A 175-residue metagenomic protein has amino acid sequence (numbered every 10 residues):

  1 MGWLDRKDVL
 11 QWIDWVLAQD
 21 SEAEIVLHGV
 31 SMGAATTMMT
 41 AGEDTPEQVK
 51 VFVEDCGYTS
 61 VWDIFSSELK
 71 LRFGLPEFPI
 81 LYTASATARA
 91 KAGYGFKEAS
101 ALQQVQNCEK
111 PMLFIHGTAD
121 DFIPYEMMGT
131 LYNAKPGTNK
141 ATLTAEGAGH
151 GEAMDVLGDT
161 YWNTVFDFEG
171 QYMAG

Functional and structural regions predicted by a protein language model:
M1-D20: Alpha/beta-hydrolase active-site loop
Q19-S31: Alpha/beta-hydrolase fold nucleophile elbow
M39-Y94: Hydrolase active-site cap/lid region
A101, K110, P124-N133: Short alpha-helix in the alpha/beta-hydrolase fold that links the catalytic acid
N107-E109, F114-H116, D120: Short beta-strand/loop motif that positions the catalytic acidic residue of the alpha/beta-hydrolase fold
T118-I123, G151-E152: Acidic catalytic loop of the alpha/beta-hydrolase fold
N133-E152, T164: Catalytic histidine neighborhood in serine/cysteine hydrolases with alpha/beta-hydrolase-type architecture
D155-G175: Catalytic active-site module of serine/aspartate enzymes centered on a nucleophile-bearing elbow/loop
